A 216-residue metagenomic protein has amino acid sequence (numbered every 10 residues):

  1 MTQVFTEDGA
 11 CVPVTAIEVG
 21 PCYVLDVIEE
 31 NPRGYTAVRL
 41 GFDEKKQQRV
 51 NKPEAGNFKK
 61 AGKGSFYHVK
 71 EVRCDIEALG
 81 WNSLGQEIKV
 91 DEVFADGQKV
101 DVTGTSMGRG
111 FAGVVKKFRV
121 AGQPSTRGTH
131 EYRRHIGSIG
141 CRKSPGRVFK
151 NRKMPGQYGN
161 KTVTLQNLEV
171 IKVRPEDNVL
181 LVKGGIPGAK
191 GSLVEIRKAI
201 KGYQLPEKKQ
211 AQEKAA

Functional and structural regions predicted by a protein language model:
M1-A216: Extended basic (Lys/Arg/His-rich) segments that typically form rRNA-contacting surfaces in ribosomal proteins
